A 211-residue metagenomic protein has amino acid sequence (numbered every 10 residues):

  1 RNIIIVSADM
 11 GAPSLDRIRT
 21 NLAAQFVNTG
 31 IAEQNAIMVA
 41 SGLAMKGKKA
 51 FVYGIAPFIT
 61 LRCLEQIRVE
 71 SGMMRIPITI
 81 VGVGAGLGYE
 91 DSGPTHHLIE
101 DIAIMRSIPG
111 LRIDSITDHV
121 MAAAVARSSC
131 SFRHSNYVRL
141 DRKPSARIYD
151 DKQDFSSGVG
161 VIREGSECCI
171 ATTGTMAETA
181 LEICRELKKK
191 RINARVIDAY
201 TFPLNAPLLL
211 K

Functional and structural regions predicted by a protein language model:
R1, A124-H134, K143-K189, A206-L209: Glycine-/acidic-rich phosphate or pyrophosphate-binding loops and their flanking alpha/beta elements
R1-R139, P144: Thiamine diphosphate
S7, L140, T172-G174, D198-T201: Active-site proximal loops enriched in glycine and acidic residues that flank catalytic Cys/His/Asp and coordinate
L22-A24, T201-K211: Glycine-rich, anion-gripping cofactor-binding loops and their flanking helix/strand elements in enzyme active sites
Q25, K188-N193: Secondary-structure transition/capping motifs at alpha-helix termini and the adjoining loop/turn into the next element
G30-I31, I197-L204: Short beta->alpha junction loops
T60-L61, A177-E178, P203: Loop/helix-junction capping segments adjacent to catalytic residues or to phosphate/diphosphate-binding pockets
Y137, R191-A199: Flexible, glycine/charged-enriched surface loops at secondary-structure junctions
